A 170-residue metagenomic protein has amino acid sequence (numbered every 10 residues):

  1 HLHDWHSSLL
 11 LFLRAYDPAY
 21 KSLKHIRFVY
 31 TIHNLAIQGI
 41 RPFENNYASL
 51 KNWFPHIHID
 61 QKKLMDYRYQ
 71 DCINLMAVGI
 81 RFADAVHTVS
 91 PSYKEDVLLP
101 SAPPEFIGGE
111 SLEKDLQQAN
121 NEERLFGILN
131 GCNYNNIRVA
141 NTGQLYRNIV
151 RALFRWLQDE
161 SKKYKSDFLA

Functional and structural regions predicted by a protein language model:
H1-A170: Catalytic cores of carbohydrate-active enzymes across secretory and cytosolic contexts
